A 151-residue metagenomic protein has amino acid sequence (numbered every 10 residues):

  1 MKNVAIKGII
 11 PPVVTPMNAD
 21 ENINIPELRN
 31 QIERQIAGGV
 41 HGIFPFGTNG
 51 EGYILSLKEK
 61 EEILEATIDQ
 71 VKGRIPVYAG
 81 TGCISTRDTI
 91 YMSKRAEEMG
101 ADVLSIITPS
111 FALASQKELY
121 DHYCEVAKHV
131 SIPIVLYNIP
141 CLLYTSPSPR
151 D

Functional and structural regions predicted by a protein language model:
N3-K7, I25-L142: Active-site beta->alpha loop and helix N-cap motifs at the rims of alpha/beta catalytic domains
K7-D20, F46: Generic N-terminal amphipathic, Lys/Arg-enriched alpha-helix
N18, N24, D151: Acidic active-site catalytic centers that drive phospho-/nucleotidyl reactions and related ester hydrolyses
Y144-D151: Conserved small/polar residues in nucleotide/adenosyl-binding loops
